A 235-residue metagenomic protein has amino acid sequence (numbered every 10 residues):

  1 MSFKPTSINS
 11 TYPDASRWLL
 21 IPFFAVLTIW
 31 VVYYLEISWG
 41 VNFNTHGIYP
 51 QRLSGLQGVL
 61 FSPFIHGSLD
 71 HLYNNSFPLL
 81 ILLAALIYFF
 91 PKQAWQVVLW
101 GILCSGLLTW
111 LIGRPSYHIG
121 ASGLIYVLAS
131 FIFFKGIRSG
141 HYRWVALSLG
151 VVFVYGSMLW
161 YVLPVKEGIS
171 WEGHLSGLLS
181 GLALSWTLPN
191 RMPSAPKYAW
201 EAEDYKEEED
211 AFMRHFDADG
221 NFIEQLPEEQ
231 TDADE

Functional and structural regions predicted by a protein language model:
S2-E224: A detector for small-residue-rich transmembrane helices and their helix-helix packing motifs
P227, D232-E235: Extreme N-terminal flexible tails
